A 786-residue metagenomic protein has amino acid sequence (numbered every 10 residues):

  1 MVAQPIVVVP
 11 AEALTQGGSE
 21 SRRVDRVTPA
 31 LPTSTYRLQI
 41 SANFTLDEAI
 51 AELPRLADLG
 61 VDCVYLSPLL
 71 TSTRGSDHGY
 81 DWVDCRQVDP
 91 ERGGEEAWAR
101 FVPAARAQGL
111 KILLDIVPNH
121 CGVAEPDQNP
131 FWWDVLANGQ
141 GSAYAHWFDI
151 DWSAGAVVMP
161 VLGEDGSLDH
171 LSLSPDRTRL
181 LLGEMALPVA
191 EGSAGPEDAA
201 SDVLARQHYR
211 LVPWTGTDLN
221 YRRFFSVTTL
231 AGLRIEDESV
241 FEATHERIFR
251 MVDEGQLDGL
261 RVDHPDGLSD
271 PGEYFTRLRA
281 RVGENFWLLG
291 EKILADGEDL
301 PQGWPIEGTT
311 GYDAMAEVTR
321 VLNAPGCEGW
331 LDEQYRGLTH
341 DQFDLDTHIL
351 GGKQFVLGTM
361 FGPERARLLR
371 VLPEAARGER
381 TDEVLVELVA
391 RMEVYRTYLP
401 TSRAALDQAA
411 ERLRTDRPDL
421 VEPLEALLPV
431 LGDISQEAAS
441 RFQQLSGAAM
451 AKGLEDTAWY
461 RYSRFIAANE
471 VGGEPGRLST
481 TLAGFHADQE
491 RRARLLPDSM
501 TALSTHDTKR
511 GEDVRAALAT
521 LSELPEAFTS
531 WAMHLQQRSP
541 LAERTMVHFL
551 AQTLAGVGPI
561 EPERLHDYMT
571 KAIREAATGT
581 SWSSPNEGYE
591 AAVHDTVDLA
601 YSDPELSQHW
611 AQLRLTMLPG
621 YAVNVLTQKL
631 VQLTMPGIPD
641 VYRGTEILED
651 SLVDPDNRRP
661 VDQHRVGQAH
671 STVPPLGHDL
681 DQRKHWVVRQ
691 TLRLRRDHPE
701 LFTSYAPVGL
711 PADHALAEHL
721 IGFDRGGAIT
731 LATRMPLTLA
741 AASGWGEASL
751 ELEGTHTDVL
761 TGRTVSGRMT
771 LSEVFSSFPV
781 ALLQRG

Functional and structural regions predicted by a protein language model:
V2-R74, W82, R86-E91, A99-Q108 (+11 more regions): Carbohydrate-interacting/catalytic domains
R74-H78, A124-E125: Short glycine-biased active-site loop of nucleotidyltransferases that positions the nucleotide triphosphate and helps
F101-H146: Hydrophobic or amphipathic alpha-helical targeting/insertion segments
I116, Y144-P196, V203: Long, basic N-terminal domains or extensions that often function in RNA/ssDNA interaction or organelle/cellular
H120, L268-S269: Catalytic P-loop NTPase motifs of RecA-like helicase/translocase cores
Q256-P265: Active-site groove signature of glycoside hydrolases
E393: An anion/pyrophosphate-binding glycine-rich loop and adjacent beta-alpha core in soluble alpha-beta enzymes
